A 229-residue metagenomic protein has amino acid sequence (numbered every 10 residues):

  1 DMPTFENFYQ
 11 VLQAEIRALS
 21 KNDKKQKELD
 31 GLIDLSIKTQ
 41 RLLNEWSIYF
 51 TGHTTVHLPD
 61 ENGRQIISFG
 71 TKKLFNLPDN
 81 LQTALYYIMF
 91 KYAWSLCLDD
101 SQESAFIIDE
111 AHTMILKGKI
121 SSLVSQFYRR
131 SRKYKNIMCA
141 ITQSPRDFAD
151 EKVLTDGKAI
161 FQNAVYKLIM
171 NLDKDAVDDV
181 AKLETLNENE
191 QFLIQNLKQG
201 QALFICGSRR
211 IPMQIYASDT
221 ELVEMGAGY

Functional and structural regions predicted by a protein language model:
D1-N136, L193, L197, A202-S208: P-loop NTPase motor domains
D1-Q13, Q214-Y229: Charge-patterned, long linear interaction tracts outside catalytic cores
N76, I211, L222: Short, acidic Gly/Pro/Ser/Thr-rich loop/turn segments
T83-Y86, L183-T185, S218-T220, Y229: Short intrinsically disordered coil segments
K119-S218: Conserved ATP-driven motor cores of ASCE-family P-loop NTPases powering translocation/secretion/packaging/pilus
